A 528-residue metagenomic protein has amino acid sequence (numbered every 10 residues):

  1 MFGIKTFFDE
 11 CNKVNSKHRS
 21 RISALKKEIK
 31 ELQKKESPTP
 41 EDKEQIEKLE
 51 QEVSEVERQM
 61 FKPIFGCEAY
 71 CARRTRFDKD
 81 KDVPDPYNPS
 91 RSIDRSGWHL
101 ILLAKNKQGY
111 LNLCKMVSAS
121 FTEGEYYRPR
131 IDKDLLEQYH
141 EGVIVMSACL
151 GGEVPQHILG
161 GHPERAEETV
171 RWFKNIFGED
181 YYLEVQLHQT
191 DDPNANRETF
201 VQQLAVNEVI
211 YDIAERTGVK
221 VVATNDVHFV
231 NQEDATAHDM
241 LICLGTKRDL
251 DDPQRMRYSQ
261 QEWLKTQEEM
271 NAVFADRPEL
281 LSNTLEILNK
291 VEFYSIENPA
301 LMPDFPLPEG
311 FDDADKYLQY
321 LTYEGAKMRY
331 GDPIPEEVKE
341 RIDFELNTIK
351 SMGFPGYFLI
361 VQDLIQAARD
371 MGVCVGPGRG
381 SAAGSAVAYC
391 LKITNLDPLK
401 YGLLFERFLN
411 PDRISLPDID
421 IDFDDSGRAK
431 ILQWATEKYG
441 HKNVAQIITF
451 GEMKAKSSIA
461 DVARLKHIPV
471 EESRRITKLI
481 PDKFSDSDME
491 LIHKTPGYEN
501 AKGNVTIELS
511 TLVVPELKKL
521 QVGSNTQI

Functional and structural regions predicted by a protein language model:
M1-I528: Alpha-helical scaffold/interaction cores of sigma-54-like transcription cofactors and many family A DNA polymerases
